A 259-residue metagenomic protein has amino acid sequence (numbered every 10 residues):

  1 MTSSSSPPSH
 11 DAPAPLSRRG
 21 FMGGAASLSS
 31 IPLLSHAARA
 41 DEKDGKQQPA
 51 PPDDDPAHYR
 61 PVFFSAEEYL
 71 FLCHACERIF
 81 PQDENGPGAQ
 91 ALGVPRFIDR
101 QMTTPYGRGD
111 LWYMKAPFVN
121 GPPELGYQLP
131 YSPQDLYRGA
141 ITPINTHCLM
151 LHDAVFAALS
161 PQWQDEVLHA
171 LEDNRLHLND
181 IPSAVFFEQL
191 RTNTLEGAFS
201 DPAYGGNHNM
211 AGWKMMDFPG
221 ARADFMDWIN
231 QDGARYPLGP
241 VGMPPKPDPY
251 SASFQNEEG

Functional and structural regions predicted by a protein language model:
T2-S9, P13, P56-H58, F64-H74 (+1 more regions): Mature-region segments of soluble proteins
P8-S29: N-terminal secretory signal peptides and thylakoid transit peptides that target proteins across membranes
R19-G20, A37, D165, T192: Hydrophobic alpha-helical segments, especially transmembrane helices and their immediate juxtamembrane helical caps
S35-E42: Boundary at the C-terminal end of the N-terminal hydrophobic targeting segment
K46-A57: N-terminal pre-domain segments of enzymes
